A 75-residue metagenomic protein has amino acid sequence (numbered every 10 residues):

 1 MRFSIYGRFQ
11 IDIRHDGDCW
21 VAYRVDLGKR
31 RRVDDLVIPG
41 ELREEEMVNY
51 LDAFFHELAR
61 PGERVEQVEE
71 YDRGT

Functional and structural regions predicted by a protein language model:
M1-I5: Negatively charged, low-complexity tracts enriched in Asp/Glu with abundant Ser/Thr
F9-D16, H56, E63-R64: Solvent-exposed, well-ordered amphipathic alpha-helical segments that flank/support binding or catalytic loops
Q10-V37: A short, structured beta-strand/loop element
R32-T75: Mixed-charge, Lys/Arg-enriched low-complexity segments
